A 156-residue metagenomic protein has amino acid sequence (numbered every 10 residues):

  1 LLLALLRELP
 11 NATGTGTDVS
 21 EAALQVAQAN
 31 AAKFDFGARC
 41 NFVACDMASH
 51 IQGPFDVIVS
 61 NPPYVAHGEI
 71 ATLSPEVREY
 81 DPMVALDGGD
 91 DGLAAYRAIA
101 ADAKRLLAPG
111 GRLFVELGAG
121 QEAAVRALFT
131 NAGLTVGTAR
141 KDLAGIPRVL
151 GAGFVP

Functional and structural regions predicted by a protein language model:
L1-T72: Conserved SAM/SAH cofactor-binding pocket of Class I
L5, V77, I99-A103: Class I S-adenosylmethionine-dependent transferase superfamily signal
F36, D81, L106-P109: Helix-to-beta-strand junctions that scaffold the AdoMet/dcAdoMet cofactor pocket in Class I SAM-dependent enzymes
N61, Y80, E116: Alpha/beta-hydrolase-fold catalytic nucleophile elbow
Y64-A94: Mobile active-site "lid"/loop adjacent to the S-adenosyl-L-methionine
G68, F154-P156: Short loop segments at secondary-structure junctions
D90-F154: Conserved Class I SAM-dependent methyltransferase catalytic core
